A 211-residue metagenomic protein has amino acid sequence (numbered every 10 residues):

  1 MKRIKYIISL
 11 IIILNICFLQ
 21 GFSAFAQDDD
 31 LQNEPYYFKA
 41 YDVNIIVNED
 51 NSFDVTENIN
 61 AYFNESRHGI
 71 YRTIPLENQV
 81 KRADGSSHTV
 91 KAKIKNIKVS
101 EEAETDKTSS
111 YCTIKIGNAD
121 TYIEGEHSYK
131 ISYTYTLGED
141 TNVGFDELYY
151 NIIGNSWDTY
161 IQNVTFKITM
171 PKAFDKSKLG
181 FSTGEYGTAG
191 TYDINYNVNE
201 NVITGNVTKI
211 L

Functional and structural regions predicted by a protein language model:
M1-R3: N-terminal secretory signal peptides that target proteins for export/translocation
K5-F25: Sec-dependent N-terminal signal peptides of Gram-positive bacterial secreted proteins and lipoproteins
G21-L211: Lumenal/extracellular ectodomains and adaptor appendage modules of the eukaryotic vesicle/secretory system
